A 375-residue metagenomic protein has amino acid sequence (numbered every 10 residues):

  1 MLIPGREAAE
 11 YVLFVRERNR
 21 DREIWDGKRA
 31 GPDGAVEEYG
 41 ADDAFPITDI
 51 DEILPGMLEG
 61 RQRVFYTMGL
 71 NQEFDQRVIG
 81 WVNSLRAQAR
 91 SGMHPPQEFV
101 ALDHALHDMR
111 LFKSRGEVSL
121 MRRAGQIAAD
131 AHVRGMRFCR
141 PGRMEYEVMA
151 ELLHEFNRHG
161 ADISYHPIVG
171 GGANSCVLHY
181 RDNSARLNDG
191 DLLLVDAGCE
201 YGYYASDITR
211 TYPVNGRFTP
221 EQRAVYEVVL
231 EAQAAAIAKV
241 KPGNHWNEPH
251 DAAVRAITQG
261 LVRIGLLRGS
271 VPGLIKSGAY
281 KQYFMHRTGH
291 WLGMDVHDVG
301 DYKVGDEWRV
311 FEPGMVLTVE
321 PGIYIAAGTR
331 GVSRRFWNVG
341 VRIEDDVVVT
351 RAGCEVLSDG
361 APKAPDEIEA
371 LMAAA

Functional and structural regions predicted by a protein language model:
M1-A375: Active-site neighborhoods and metal-handling regions in enzymes and metal-associated proteins
